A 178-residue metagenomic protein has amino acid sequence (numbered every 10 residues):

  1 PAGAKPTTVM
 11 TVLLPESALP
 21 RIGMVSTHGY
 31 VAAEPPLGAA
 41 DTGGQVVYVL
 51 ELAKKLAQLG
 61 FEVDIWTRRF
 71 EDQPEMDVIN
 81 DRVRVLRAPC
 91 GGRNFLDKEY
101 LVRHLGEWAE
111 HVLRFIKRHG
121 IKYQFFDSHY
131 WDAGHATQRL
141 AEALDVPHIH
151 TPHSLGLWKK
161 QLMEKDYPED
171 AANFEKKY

Functional and structural regions predicted by a protein language model:
P1-Y178: Catalytic cores of nucleotide-sugar-dependent glycosyltransferases that transfer UDP/GDP/TDP-activated
